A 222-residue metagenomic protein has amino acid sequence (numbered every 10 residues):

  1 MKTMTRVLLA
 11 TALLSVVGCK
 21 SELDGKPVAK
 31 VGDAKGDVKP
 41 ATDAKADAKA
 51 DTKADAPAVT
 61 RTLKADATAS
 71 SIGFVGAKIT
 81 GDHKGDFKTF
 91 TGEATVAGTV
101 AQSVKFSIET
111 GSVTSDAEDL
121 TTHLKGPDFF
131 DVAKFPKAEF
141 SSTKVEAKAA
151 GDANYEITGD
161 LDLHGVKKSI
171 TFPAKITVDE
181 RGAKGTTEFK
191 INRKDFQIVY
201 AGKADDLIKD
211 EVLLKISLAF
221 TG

Functional and structural regions predicted by a protein language model:
M1-V17: Sec-dependent bacterial lipoprotein signal peptides
C19-G222: Low-complexity, acidic/polar, glycine-enriched regions of mature
